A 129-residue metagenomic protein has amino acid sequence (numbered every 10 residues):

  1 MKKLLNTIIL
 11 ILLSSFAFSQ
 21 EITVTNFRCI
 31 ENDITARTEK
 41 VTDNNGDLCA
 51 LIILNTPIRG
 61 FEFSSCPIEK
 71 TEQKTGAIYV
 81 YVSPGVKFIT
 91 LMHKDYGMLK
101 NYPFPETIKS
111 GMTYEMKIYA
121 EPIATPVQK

Functional and structural regions predicted by a protein language model:
M1-E21: Bacterial Sec-dependent N-terminal signal peptides
Q20-K129: Short loop/turn and low-complexity linker motifs enriched in small/turn-promoting residues
